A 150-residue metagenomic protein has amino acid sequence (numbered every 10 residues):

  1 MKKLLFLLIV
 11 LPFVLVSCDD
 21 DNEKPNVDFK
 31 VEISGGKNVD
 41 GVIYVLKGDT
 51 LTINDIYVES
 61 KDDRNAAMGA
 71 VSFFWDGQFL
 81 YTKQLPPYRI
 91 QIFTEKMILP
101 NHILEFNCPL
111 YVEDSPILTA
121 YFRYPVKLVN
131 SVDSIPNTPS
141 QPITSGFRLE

Functional and structural regions predicted by a protein language model:
M1-S17: Sec-dependent bacterial lipoprotein signal peptides
L15-V39: Bacterial Sec-dependent N-terminal signal peptides
D49-T50, S115, S134: Coil residues (strongly favoring Ser/Thr
D49-V58: A short beta-strand segment in extracellular, disulfide-stabilized domains
G69-F73: Short beta-strand elements bearing conserved aromatic residues within extracellular beta-rich modules
T94-I103: Surface-exposed, short loops/turns at beta-strand junctions within beta-sandwich domains
L110-I117: Short, solvent-exposed loop/turn segments at the edges of extracellular beta-sandwich modules
K127-P136: Extracellular interdomain linker/stem segments of modular secreted and single-pass surface proteins
